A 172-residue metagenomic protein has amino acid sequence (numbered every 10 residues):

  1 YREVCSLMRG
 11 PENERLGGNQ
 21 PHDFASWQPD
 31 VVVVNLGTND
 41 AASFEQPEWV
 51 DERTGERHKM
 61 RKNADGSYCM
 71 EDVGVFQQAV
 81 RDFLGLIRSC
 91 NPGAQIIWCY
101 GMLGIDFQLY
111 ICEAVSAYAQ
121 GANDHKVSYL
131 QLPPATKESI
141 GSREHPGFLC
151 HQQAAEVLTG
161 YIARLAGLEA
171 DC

Functional and structural regions predicted by a protein language model:
Y1-G74, M102-L109, G141, H145 (+1 more regions): Conserved SGNH/GDSL esterase-like catalytic core that processes O-acyl groups on lipids and polysaccharides
E14-F24, Q78-L86, C112-S116: Alpha-helical scaffolding within the catalytic cores of extracellular/periplasmic polymer-degrading hydrolases
F24, P29, P92-G93, N123: Proline-centered flexible-loop/turn and helix-kink motifs
R57-K62, L86-C90, A94, Q131-T136: Short amphipathic alpha-helical segments, especially helix-boundary/capping motifs
A64-D65, Q78, S89, G160 (+2 more regions): Polar/charged alpha-helical tracts
M70-A94: Glycoside hydrolase catalytic-domain groove-lining segments
Q95-G141, L149-C172: Extracellular serine-dependent O-acyl
